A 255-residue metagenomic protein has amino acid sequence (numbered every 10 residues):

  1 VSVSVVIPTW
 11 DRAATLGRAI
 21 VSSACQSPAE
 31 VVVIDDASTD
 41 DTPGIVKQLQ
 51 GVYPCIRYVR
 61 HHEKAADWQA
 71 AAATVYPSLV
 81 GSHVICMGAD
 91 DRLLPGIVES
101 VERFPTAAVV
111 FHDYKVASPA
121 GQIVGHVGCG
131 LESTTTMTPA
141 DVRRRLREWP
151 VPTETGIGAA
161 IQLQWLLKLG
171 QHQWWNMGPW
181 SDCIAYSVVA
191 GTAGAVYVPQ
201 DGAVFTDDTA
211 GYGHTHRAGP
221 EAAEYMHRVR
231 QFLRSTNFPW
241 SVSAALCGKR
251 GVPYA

Functional and structural regions predicted by a protein language model:
S2-S4, E30, I184: Cell-envelope/extracellular polymer assembly enzymes that use nucleotide-activated donors
T15-G17, D40-L49, G96: Acidic helix N-cap motif at the loop->helix transition within catalytic regions of sugar-transfer enzymes
V21-A29: Short, acidic, metal-binding catalytic loop of nucleotide-sugar glycosyltransferases
D35-G44, E63, G88: A conserved acidic beta->alpha catalytic loop
H61-L79: Glycine-rich, basic loop-to-helix element that forms the pyrophosphate-binding segment of sugar-nucleotide handling
V84: Short aromatic/hydrophobic "clamp" motif used to bind/position activated sugar donors
G96-H126: Conserved donor NDP-sugar-binding/catalytic core segment of glycosyltransferases
G130-E221, Y225: Conserved nucleotide-sugar donor-binding catalytic segment
